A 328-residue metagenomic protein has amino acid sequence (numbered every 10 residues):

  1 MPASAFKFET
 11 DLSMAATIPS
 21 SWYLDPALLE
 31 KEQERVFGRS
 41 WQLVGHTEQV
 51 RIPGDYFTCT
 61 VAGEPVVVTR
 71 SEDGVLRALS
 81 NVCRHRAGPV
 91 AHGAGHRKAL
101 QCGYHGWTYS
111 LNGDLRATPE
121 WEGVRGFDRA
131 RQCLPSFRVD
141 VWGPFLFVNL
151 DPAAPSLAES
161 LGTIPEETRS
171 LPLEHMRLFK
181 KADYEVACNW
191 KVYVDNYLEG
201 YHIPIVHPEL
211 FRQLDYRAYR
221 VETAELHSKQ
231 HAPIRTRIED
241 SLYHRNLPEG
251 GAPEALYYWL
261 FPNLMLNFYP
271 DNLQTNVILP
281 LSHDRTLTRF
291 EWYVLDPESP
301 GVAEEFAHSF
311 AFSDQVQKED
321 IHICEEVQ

Functional and structural regions predicted by a protein language model:
A5-S21, E174: Short, contiguous pre-domain boundary segments
I18-V61: Non-catalytic accessory segments flanking enzyme active sites
F37-W41, G88, H202: Generic structural signal for secondary-structure transition and capping sites
R39-Q49, T118-E122, Y257-P262: Short Pro/Gly-enriched beta-strand edge/turn motifs at strand-loop
Q49-P152, A158-E166: Rieske [2Fe-2S] iron-sulfur-binding domain
V75, N81, D140, F145-Q328: C-terminal catalytic domain of Rieske-type non-heme iron oxygenases
